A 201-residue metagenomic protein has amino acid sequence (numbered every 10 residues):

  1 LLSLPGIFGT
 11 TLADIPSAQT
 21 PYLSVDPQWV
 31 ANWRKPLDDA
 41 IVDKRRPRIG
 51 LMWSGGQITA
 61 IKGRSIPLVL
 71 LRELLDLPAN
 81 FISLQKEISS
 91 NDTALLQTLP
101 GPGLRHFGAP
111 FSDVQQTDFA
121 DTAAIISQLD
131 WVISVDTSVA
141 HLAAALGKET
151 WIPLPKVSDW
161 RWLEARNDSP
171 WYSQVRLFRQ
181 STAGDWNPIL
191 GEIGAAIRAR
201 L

Functional and structural regions predicted by a protein language model:
L1-L201: Catalytic machinery of carbohydrate-active enzymes, primarily nucleotide-sugar-dependent glycosyltransferases
